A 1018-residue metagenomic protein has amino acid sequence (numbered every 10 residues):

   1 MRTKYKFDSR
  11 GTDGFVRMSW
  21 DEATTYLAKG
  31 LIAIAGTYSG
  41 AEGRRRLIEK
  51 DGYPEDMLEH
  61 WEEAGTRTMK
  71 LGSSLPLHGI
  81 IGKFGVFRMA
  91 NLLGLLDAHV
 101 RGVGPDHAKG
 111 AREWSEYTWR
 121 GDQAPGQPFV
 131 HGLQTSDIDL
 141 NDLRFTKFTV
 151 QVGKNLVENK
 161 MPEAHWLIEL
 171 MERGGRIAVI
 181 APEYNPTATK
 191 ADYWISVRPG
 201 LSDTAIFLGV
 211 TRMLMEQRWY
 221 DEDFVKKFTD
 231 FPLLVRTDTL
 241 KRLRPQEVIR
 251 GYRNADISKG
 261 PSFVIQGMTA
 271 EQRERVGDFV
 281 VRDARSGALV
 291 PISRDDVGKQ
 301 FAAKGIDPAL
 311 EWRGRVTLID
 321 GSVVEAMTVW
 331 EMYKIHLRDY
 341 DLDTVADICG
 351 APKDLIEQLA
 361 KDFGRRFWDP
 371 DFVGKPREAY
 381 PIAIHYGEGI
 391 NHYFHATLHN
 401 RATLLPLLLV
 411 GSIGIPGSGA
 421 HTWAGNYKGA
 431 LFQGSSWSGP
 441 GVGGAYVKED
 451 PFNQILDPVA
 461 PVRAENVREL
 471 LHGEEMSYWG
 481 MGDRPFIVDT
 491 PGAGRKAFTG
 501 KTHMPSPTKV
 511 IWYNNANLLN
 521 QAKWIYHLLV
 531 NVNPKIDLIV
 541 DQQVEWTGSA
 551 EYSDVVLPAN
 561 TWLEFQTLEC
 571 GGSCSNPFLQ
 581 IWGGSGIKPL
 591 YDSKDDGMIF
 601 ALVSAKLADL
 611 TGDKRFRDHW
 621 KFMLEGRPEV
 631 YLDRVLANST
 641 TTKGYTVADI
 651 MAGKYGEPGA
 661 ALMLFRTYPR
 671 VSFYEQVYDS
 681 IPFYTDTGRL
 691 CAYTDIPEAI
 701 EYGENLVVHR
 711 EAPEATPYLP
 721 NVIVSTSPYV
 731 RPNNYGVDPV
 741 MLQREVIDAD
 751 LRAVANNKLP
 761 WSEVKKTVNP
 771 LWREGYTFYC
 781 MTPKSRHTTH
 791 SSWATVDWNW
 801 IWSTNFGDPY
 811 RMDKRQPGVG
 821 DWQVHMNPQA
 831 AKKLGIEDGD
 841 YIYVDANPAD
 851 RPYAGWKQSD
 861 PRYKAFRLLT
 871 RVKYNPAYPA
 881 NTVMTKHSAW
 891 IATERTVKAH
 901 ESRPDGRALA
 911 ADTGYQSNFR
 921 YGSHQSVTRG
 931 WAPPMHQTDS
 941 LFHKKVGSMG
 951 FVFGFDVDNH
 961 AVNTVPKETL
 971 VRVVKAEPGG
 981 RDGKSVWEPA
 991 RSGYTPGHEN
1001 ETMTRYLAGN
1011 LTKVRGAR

Functional and structural regions predicted by a protein language model:
M1-E564, L607, G688, W798: Catalytic alpha/large subunits of respiratory electron-transfer oxidoreductases, centered on bis-MGD molybdoenzymes
A98, W219-V225, D354-E357, A383 (+14 more regions): Acidic/polar loop patches that form or flank catalytic/metal-binding clefts of enzymes that bind anionic ligands
T204, L240, Q246, H385-G387 (+5 more regions): Aromatic-residue-lined binding/catalytic grooves and analogous aromatic/hydrophobic interfacial grooves in multimeric
K496-A522, Y526-V532, D541, N757 (+2 more regions): C-terminal substrate/ligand-recognition segments
L528, D537-L538, V544-E545, G583-S604 (+1 more regions): Phosphate/diphosphate-binding loops
L563-P589, I599, S604, Y693 (+4 more regions): Glycine/threonine-rich phosphate-binding loop and adjacent beta-strand/alpha-helix elements that clamp
D596-A648, N733-P739, S791, D797-R1018: Long, contiguous, secondary-structure-rich segments that constitute the structural scaffold of globular domains
E629-F806: Long, low-complexity segments enriched in small/aliphatic residues
